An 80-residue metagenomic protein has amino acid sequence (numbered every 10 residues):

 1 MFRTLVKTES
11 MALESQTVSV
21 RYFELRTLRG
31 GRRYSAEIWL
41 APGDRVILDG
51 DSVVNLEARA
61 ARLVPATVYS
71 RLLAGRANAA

Functional and structural regions predicted by a protein language model:
M1-R21, A77-A80: Negatively charged, low-complexity tracts enriched in Asp/Glu with abundant Ser/Thr
L5, E24, T67-Y69: Terminal alpha-helical segments
K7-E9, L25, L56: N-terminal targeting/docking segments
S10-S15, G30-G31, D51: Intrinsic-disorder/low-complexity loop/linker signature
S19-L48: A short, structured beta-strand/loop element
P42-A80: Mixed-charge, Lys/Arg-enriched low-complexity segments
